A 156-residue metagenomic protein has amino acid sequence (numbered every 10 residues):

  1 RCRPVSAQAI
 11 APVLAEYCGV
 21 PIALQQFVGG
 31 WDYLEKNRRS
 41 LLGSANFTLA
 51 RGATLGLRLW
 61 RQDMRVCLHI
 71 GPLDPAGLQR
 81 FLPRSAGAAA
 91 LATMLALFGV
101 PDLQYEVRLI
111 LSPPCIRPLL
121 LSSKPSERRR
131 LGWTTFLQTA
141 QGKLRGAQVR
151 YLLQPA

Functional and structural regions predicted by a protein language model:
R1-Y33: Loop-centered beta-sheet repeat module
V20-A156: C-terminal structured domains
